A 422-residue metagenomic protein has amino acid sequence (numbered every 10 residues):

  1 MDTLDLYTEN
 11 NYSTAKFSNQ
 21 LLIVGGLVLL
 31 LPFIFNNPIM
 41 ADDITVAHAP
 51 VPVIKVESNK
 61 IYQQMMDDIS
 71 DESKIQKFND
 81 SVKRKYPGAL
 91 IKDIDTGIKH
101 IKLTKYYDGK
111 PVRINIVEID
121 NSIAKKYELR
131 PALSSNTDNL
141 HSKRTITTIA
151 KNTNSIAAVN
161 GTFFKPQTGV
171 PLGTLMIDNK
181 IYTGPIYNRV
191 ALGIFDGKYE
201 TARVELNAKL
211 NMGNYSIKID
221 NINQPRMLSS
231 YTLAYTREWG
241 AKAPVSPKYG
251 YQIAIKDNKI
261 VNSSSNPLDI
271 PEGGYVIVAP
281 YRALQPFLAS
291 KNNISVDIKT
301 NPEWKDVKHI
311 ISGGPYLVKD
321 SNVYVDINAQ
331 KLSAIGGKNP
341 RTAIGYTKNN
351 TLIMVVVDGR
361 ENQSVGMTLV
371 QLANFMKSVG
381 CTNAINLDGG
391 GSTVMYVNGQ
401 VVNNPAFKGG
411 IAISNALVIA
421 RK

Functional and structural regions predicted by a protein language model:
M1-S13: N-terminal Lys/Arg-rich, disordered targeting/topogenic segments
T8-N11, S18-N19, F35-Y275: Zymogen propeptides
V24-F33: Bacterial N-terminal signal peptides
P166-I186, V190-I194, I310, L317-T382 (+1 more regions): Conserved, well-ordered active-site substructure
Y275-F287: Short alpha-helix capping/helix-loop boundary micro-motifs
L288-D297: Loop/turn positions that initiate beta-strands
K299-I311: Short, Lys/Arg- and Gly-enriched loop/turn segments at beta-strand edges
